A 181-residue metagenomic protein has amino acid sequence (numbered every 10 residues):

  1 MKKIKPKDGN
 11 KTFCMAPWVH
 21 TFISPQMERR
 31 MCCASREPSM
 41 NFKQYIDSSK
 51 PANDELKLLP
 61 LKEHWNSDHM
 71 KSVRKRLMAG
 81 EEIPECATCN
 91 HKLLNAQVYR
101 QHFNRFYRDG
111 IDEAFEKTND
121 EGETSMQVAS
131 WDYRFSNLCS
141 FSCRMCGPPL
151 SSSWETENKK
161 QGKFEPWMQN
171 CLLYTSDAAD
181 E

Functional and structural regions predicted by a protein language model:
K2-N119, T124-D132, S153: Accessory C-terminal segments flanking Radical SAM cores
M31-P38, Y133-L173: Canonical Radical SAM [4Fe-4S] cluster-binding loop centered on the CxxxCxxC motif and its immediate flanking residues
Y174-A179: Conserved small/polar residues in nucleotide/adenosyl-binding loops
